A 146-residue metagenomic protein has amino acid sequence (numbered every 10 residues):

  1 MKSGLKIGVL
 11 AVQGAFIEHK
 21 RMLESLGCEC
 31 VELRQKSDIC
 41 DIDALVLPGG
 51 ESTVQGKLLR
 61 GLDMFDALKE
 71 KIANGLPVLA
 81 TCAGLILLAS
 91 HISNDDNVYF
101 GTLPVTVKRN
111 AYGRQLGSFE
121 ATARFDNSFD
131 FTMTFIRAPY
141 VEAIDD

Functional and structural regions predicted by a protein language model:
M1, R109-D146: Amide-donor transfer/coupling interface in amidating biosynthetic enzymes
M1-N74: N-terminal beta1-alpha1 cap of cysteine-dependent amidohydrolase-like domains
V9, E32, A80, G101-P104 (+1 more regions): Structural signal for conserved beta-strand scaffold positions within catalytic alpha/beta enzyme cores
F16, I39, L87, N94 (+2 more regions): Flexible, glycine-rich phosphate/dinucleotide-binding loops and adjacent beta-alpha linkers at cofactor/substrate
E51-A123: Cysteine-nucleophile active-site neighborhood
